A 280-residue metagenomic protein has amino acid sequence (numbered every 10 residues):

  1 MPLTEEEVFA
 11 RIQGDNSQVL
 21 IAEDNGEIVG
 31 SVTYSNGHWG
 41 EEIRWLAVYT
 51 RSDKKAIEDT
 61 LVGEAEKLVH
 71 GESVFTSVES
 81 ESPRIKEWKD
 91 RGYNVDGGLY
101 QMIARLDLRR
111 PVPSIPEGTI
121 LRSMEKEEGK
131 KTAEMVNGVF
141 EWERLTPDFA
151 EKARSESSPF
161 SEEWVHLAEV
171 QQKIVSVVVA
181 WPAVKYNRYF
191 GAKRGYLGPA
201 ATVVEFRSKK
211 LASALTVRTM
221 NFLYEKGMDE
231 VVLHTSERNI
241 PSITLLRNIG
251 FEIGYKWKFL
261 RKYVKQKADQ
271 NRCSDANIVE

Functional and structural regions predicted by a protein language model:
M1-I21, E143-V175, V179, K185-Y186: Active-site rim helix/loop that mediates acceptor-substrate recognition in acyltransferases
L3-E66, V178-G198: Conserved donor-binding loop and adjoining core beta-sheet/short helix segment in diverse acyl/aminoacyl transferases
G30, G97-Y100, S176, Y255: A structural microfeature
W39, Y49-E117, L260-K262: Acyl-donor-binding surface of acyltransferase catalytic domains
D53-K67, P199-T202, S208-E225, T244-N248: Conserved acetyl-CoA-binding loop-helix of GNAT-fold acetyltransferases
V69-S80, L223-T235: Conserved GNAT acetyl-CoA-binding A-motif
T119-T132: A short beta-loop-alpha structural element at the N-terminal edge of CoA-dependent acyl/N-acetyltransferase catalytic
T132, V178, N187-G191, F206-K210 (+2 more regions): Extended hydrophobic-aromatic, low-complexity segments
